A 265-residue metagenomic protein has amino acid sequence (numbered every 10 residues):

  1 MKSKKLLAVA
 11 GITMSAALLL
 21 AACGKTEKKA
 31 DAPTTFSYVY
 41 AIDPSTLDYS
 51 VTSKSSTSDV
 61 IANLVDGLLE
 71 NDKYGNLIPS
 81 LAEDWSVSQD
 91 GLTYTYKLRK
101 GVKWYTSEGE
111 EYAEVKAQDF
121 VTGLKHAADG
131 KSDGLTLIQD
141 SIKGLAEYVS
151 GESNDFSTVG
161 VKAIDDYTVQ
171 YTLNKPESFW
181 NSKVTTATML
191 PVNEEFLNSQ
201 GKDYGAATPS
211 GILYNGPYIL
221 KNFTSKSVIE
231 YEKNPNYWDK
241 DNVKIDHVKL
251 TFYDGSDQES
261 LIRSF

Functional and structural regions predicted by a protein language model:
M1-L7: Bacterial Sec-dependent N-terminal signal peptides
L19-A22: C-terminal motif of bacterial Sec signal peptides marking the signal peptidase cleavage site
G24-A32: Bacterial lipoprotein signal-peptidase II cleavage site
A32-I42, T93-K97, F120-G123, V169-Q170 (+3 more regions): Short, well-ordered beta-strand elements
V39-Q89, L213: N-terminal lobe/hinge region of extracytoplasmic solute-binding protein
Y74-K103, L137-E195: Surface-exposed ligand-recognition segments of extracellular binding domains, strongest in the long/variable loop
E83-G134, L261-S264: Aromatic- and charge-enriched surface segment that lines or borders ligand/interaction sites
F156-V159, D166-Y167, T172-V243, H247 (+1 more regions): Gly/Pro-rich hinge or "lid" segments in bacterial periplasmic/extracellular proteins
